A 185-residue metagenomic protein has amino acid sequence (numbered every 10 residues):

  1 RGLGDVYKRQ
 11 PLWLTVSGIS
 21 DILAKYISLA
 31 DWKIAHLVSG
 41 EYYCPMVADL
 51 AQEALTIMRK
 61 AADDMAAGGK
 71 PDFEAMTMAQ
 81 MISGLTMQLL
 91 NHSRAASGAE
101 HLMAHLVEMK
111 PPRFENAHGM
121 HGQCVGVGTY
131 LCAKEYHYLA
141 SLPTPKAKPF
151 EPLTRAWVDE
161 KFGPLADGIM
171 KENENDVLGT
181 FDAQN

Functional and structural regions predicted by a protein language model:
G2-Y7: Short, small-residue-biased leader/transition segments that mark boundaries at the very start of proteins
K8-Y43: Conserved anion/nucleotide-ligand pocket segment
L50-Q184: Active-site segments that bind and position negatively charged phosphate/pyrophosphate groups
